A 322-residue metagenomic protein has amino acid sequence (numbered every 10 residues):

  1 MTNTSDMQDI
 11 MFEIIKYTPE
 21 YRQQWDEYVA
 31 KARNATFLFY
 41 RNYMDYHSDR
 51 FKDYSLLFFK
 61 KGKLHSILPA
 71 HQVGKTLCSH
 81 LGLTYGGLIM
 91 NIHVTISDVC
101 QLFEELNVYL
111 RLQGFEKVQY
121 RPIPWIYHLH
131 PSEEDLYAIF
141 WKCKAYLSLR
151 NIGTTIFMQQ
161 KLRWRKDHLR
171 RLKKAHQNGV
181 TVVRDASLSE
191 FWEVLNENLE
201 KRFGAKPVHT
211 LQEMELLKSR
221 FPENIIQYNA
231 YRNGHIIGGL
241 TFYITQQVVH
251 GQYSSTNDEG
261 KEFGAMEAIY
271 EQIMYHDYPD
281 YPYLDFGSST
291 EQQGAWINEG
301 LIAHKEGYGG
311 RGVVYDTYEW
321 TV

Functional and structural regions predicted by a protein language model:
N3-D6: Intrinsic-disorder-associated, low-complexity terminal segments enriched in Asp/Asn/His/Tyr and depleted of Lys/Arg
I10-T76, P122-G260: A conserved beta-strand-loop-helix scaffold within acyl/acetyltransferase catalytic domains
F51-D53, L112-F115, I225, P279-Y281: Short, high-confidence coil segments that cap the C-terminus of an alpha-helix and link into the following beta-strand
F59, I67-A70, I89, C100-N107 (+1 more regions): Aromatic (often tryptophan-rich) hydrophobic motifs at membrane interfaces
L81-L129: A gly/proline- and charged-residue-enriched helix-loop-helix capping module
L81-Y85, L149, V313: Short, solvent-exposed loop/turn segments at the edges of secondary structure
I96, H128-P131, Q292-I297: Short, flexible/disordered intra-domain loops and linkers
